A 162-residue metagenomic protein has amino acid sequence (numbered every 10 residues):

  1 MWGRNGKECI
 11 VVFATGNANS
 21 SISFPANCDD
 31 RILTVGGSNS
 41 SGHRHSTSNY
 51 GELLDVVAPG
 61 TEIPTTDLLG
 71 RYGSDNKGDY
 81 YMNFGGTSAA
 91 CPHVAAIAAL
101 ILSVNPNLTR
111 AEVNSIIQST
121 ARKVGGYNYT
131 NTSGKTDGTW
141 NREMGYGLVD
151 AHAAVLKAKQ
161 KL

Functional and structural regions predicted by a protein language model:
M1-D67, S115-A121: Catalytic-core segments of hydrolase enzymes
G60-M144, L148-V149, A153-L156, Q160: Hydrolase catalytic cores
